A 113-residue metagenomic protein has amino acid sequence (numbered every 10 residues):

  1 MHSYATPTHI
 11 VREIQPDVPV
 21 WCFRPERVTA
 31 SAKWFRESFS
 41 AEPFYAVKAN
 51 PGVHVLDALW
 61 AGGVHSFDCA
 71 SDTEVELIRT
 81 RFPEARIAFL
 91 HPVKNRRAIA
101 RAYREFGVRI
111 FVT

Functional and structural regions predicted by a protein language model:
M1-F111: A charged N-terminal "starter" segment
